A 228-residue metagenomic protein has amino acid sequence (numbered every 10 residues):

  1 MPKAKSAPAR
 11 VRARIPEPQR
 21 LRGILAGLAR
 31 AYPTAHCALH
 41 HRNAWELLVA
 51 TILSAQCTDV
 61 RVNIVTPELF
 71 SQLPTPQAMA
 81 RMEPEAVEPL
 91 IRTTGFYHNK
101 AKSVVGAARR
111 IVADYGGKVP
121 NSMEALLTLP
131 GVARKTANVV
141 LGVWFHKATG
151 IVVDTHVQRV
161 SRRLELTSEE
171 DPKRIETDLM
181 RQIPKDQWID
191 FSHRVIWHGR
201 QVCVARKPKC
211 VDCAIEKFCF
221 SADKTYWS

Functional and structural regions predicted by a protein language model:
M1-S6: Mixed-charge, low-complexity intrinsically disordered regions
P8-S228: Catalytic cores of DNA base-excision repair glycosylases
